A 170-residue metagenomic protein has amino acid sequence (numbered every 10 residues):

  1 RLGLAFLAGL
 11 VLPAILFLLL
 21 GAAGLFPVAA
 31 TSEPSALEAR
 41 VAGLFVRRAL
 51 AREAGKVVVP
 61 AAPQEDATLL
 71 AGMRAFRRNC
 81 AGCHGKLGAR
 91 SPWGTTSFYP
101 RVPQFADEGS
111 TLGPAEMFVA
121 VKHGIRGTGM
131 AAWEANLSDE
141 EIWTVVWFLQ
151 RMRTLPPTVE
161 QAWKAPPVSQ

Functional and structural regions predicted by a protein language model:
R1-L70, R74, L112-E116, W133-Q150 (+1 more regions): Periplasmic c-type cytochrome electron-transfer domains
P27-A29, Y99, A106, A131: Generic, ordered loop/turn and secondary-structure boundary motif
A67, M73-P100, R126-A132, M152-T158: Periplasmic/extracellular electron-transfer cofactor-ligation site, primarily the c-type cytochrome heme-c attachment
Q104-E108, L112-K122, G129: Glycine-rich active-site/cofactor-binding loop and its immediate structural neighborhood
G124-G127, T144: Compact, basic/aliphatic-enriched, mixed alpha/beta core segments that act as assembly/interaction modules in small
P157-P167: Amphipathic alpha-helical dimerization/oligomerization modules
